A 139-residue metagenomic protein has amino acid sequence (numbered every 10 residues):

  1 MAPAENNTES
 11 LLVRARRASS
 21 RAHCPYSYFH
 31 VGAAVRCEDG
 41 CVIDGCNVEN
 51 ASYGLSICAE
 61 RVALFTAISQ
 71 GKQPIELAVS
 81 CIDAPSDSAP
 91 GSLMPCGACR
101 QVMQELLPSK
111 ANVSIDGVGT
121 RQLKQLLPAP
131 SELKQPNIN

Functional and structural regions predicted by a protein language model:
A2-R21, Q70-N139: C-terminal binding/interaction regions
C24-S27: Short loop/turn motifs at secondary-structure junctions and domain boundaries
H30-C37: Short beta-strand scaffold segments in enzyme catalytic cores
E38, C46, A59, D116-V118: Fold-independent oxyanion-binding glycine-rich loops and adjacent beta-strand/coil segments at enzyme active sites
N47-V62: Compact, glycine-rich, soluble single-domain proteins
E60, T66-Q73: Active-site- and interface-proximal helix/loop "cap" or "latch" segments in soluble metabolic and energy-transducing
